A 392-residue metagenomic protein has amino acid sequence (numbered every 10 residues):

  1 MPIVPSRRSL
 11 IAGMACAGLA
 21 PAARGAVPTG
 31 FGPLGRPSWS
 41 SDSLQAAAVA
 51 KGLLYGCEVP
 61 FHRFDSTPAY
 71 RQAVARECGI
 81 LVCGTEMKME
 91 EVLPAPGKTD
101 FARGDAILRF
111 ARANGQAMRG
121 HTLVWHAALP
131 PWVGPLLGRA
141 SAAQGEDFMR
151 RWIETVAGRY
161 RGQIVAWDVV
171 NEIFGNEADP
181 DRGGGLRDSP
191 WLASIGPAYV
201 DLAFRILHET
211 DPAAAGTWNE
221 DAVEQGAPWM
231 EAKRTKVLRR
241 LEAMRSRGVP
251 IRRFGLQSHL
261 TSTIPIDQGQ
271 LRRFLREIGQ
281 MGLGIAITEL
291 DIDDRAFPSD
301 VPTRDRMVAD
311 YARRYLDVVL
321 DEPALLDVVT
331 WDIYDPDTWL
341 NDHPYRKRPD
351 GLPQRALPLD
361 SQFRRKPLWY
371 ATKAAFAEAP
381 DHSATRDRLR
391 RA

Functional and structural regions predicted by a protein language model:
M1-P21: N-terminal secretory signal peptides and thylakoid transit peptides that target proteins across membranes
A22-C57, R391: C-terminal segment of N-terminal export signals and the immediately downstream linker at the start of the mature
W39, I173-A178, G183-A193, Q270-E277 (+3 more regions): Aromatic-rich peripheral "rim/lid" segments of glycoside hydrolase catalytic domains that contact and position glycan
A47-A50, A69-C78, A106-N114, Y160-R161 (+3 more regions): Acidic (Asp/Glu)-rich catalytic clusters
A47-D105, Q116-A117, T122-A140: N-terminal substrate-binding region of glycoside hydrolase catalytic domains
L81, A111, W167, F254 (+2 more regions): Conserved, mostly hydrophobic/aromatic
V82-K88, A106-T217, D221-V223, D294: Substrate-binding cleft and catalytic face of glycoside hydrolase catalytic domains, especially the flexible beta-alpha
S194-L202, D211-W218, R234-P298, D317-L320 (+1 more regions): Glycoside hydrolase catalytic-domain groove-lining segments
